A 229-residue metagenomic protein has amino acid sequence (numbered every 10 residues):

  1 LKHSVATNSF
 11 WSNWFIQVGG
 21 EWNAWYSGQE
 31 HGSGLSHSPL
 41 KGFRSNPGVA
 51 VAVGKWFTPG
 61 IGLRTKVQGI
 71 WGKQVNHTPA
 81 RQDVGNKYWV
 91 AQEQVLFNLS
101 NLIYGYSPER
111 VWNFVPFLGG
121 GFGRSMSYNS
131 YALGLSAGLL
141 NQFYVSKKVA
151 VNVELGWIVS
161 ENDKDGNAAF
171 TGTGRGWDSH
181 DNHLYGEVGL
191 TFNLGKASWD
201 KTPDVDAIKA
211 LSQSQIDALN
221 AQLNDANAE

Functional and structural regions predicted by a protein language model:
L1-A52: Short glycine/proline- and aromatic-enriched beta-strand/turn motifs that initiate or cap beta-hairpins
K2-N13, G60, N101-N113, V145-K148 (+1 more regions): Short loop/turn motifs that connect adjacent beta-strands in outer-membrane beta-barrel proteins
S12, F43-V49, K87-A91, W112 (+2 more regions): Residues that define the transmembrane beta-barrel architecture of outer-membrane proteins
V18-G20, V51-K55, E93-L99, L118-F122 (+4 more regions): Residues on the lipid-exposed face of transmembrane beta-strands in outer-membrane beta-barrel proteins
G20-Y26, V67-K73, L99-N101, G120-M126 (+2 more regions): Transmembrane beta-strands of outer-membrane beta-barrel pores
G28-L35, V75-Q82, S107-E109, S127-L135 (+2 more regions): Outer-membrane beta-barrel translocator domains and adjoining extracellular loop/strand segments of Gram-negative
P59-L133: Gram-negative (and chloroplast) outer-membrane scaffold detector with strong preference for beta-barrel transmembrane
S146-N227: Predominantly the C-terminal beta-signal and adjacent terminal strand-loop region of outer-membrane beta-barrel
